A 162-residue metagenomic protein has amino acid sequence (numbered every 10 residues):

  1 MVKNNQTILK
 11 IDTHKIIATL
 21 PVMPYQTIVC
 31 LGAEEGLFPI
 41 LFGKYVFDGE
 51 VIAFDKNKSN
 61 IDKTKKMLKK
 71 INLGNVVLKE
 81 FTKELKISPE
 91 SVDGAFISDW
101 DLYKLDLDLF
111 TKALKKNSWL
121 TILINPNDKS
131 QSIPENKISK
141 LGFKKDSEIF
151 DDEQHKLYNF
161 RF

Functional and structural regions predicted by a protein language model:
T7-Q26: Conserved alpha-helix/loop element of class I SAM-dependent methyltransferases that forms part of the SAM/SAH-binding
P24-E34: Conserved class I S-adenosyl-L-methionine
Y25, E84-A95: A short acidic, Gly/Pro-enriched loop at the edge of an enzyme's catalytic core that lines a small-molecule cofactor
E35-F47: Conserved SAM-binding loop of SAM-dependent methyltransferases across substrates and taxa, primarily the Class I
N72-K83: Conserved SAM-binding strand-loop segment of SAM-dependent methyltransferases
D93-D106: A short SAM/SAH-binding and catalytic strip from SAM-dependent methyltransferases
L105-W119: A short glycine-rich, Lys/Arg-flanked "PGG" loop and its adjoining helix->strand segment in the class I
N117-D128: Conserved beta-strand signature within the Rossmann-like core of class I S-adenosyl-L-methionine
